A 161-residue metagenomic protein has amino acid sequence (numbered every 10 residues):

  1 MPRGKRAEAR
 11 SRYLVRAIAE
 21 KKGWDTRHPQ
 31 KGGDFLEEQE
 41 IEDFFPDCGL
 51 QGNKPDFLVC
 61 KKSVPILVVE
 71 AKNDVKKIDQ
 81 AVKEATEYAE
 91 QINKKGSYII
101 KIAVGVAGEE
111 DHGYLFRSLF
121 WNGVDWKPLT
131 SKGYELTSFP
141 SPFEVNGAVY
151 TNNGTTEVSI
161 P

Functional and structural regions predicted by a protein language model:
M1, R16, K62-S63, N93-G96: Intrinsically disordered, charged low-complexity linkers and terminal tails that flank or connect structured domains
M1-E20: Nuclease catalytic cores
L14-I18, K54, K83-Y88: Alpha-helical scaffold elements adjacent to nucleotide-binding pockets in ATP/GTP-utilizing enzyme cores
A19, F57-V59, S63-N73, Y88: Conserved catalytic cores of phosphodiester-cleaving nucleases, focusing on short active-site segments
E20, W24-D25, E90-N93: A general structural signal for alpha-helical elements within enzymatic catalytic domains
T26-S63: Active-site metal-binding core of divalent-cation-utilizing nuclease and nuclease-like domains
K76-D125: Nucleic-acid nuclease catalytic cores
G133-P161: Non-catalytic nucleic-acid substrate-recognition regions in nucleic-acid-modifying enzymes
